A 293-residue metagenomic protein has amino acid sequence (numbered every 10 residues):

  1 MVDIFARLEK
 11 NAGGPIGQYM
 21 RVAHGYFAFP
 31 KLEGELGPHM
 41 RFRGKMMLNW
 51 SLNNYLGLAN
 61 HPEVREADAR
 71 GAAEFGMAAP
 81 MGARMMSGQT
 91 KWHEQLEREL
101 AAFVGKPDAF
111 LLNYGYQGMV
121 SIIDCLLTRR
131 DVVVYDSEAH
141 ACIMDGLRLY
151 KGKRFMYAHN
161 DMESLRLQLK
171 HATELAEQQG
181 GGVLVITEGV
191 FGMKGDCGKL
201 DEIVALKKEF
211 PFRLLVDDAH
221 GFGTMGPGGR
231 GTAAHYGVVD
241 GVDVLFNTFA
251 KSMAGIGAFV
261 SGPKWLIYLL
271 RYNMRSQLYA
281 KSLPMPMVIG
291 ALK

Functional and structural regions predicted by a protein language model:
A12-A78, F212: N-terminal "arm"/small-domain region of PLP-dependent enzymes with the aminotransferase-like
L58-A59, T224, T232-H235, N247 (+1 more regions): Short beta-strand-to-turn element immediately C-terminal to the catalytic PLP-Schiff-base lysine in fold type I
E66, A73-Y114: Conserved N-terminal alpha-helix of the aminotransferase class I/II PLP-enzyme fold
I122-A141: Conserved PLP-anchoring active-site segment centered on the Schiff-base-forming lysine
R129, L149-K151, G241: Short, structured coil segments at secondary-structure junctions
F155, H159-V216: Active-site phosphate-binding strand-loop segment of PLP-dependent enzymes
F210-P211, G231-F249, Y268-Y272: Conserved active-site segment immediately N-terminal to the catalytic lysine that forms the internal aldimine
V244-F246, M253-K293: Conserved core segment of the aminotransferase class I/II
